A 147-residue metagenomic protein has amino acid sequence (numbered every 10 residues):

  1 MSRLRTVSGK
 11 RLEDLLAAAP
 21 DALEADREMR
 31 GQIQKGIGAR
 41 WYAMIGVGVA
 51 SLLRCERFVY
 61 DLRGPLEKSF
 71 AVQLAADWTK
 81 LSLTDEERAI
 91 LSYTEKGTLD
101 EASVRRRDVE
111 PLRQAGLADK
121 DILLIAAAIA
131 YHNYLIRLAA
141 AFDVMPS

Functional and structural regions predicted by a protein language model:
M1-S147: Hydrophobic alpha-helical segments
